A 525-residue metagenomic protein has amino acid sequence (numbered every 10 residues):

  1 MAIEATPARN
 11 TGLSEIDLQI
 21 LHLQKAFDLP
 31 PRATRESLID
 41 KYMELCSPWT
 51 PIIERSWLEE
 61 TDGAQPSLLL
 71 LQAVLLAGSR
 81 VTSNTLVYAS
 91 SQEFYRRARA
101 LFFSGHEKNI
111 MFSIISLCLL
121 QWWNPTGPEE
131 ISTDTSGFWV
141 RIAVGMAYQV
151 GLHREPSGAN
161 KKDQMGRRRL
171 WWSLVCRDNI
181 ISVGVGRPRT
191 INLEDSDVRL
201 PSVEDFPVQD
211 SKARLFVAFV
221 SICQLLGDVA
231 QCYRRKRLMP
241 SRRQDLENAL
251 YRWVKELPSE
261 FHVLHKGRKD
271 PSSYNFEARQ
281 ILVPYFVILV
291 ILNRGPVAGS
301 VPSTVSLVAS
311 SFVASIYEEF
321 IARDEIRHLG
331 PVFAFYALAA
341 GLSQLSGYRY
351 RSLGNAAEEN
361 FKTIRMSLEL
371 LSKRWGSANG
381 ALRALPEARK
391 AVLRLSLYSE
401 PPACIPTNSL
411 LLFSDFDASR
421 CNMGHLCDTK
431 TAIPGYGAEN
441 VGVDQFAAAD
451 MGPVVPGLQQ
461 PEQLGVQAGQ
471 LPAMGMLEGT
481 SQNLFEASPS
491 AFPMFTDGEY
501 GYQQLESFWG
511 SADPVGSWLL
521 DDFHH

Functional and structural regions predicted by a protein language model:
M1, R9, Q19, R351 (+1 more regions): C-terminal, low-complexity intrinsically disordered regions in eukaryotic proteins
A2, T6-G12, Q24-E36, R55-Q72 (+6 more regions): Extended, leucine-rich alpha-helical cores of fungal transcription factors
I16-L23: A short, surface-exposed helix-loop junction/capping segment
S37-I52: K/E-rich alpha-helical interaction surfaces of small helical-bundle regulatory domains
Y42, V74-G78, L174: Short alpha-helical scaffolding segments that buttress acidic/His motifs in well-ordered protein cores
W49-T50, L257-H262: Short secondary-structure junctions
L75-Y88, W122-W123, L458, N483 (+1 more regions): A short secondary-structure junction motif
R199-E204: A short, charged helix-loop
